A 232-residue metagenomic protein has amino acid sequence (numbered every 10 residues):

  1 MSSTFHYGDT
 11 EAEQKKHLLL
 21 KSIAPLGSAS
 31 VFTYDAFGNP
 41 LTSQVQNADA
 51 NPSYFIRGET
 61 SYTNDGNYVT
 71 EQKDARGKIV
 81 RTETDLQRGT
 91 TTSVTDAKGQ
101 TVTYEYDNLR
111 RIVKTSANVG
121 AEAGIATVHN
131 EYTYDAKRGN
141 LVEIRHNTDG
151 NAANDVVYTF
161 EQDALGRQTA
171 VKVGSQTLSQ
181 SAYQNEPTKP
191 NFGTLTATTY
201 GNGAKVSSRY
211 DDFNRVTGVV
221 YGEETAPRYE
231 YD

Functional and structural regions predicted by a protein language model:
M1-D232: Beta-strand elements of repeat-based all-beta scaffolds
